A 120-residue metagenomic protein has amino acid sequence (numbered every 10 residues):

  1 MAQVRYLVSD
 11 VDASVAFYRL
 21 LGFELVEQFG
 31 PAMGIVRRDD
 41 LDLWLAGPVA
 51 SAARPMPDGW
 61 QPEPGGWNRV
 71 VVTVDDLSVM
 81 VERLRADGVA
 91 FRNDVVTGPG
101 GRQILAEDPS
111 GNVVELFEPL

Functional and structural regions predicted by a protein language model:
M1-A2, E24-T73, V79-E107, E118-L120: Vicinal oxygen chelate
R5-V11: Conserved beta-strand-loop-alpha-helix junction that forms the acyl-donor binding cleft
L7, T73-V74: Active-site-adjacent beta-strand anchor residues
S14-R19, L84, G111: Conserved active-site tyrosine of GNAT-family acetyltransferases
V113-L116: Short glycine-/small-residue motifs
